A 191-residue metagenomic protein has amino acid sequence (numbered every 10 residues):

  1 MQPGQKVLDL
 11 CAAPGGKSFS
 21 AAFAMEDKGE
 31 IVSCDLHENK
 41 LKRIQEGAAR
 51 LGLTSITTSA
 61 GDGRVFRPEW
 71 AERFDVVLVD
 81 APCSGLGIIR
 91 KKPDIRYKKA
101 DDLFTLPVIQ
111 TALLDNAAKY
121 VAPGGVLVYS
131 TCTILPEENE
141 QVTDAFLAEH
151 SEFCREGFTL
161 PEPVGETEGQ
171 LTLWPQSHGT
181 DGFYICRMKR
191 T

Functional and structural regions predicted by a protein language model:
M1-T191: S-adenosylmethionine
